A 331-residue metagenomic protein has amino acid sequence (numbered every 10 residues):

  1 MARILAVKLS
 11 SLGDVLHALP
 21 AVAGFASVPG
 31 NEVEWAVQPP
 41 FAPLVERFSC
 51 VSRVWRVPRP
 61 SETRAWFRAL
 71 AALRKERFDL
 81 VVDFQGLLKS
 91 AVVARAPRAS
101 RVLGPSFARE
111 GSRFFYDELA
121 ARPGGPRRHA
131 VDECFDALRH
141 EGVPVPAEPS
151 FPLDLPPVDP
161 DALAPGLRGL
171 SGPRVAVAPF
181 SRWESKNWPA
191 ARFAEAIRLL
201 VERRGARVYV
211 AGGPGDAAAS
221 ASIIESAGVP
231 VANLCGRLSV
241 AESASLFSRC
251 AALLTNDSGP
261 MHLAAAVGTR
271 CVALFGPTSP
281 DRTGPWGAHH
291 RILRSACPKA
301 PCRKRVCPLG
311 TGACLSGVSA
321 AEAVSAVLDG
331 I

Functional and structural regions predicted by a protein language model:
M1-I331: Catalytic machinery of carbohydrate-active enzymes, primarily nucleotide-sugar-dependent glycosyltransferases
